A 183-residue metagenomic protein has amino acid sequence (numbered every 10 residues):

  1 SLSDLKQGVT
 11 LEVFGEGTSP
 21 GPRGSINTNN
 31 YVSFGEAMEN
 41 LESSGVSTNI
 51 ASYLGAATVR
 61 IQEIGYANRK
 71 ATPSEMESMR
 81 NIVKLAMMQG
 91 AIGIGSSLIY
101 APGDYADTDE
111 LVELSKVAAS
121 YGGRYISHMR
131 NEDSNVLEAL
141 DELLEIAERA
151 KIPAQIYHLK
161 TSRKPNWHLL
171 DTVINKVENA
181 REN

Functional and structural regions predicted by a protein language model:
S1-G93, S115: Divalent-metal coordination cores built from histidine and acidic residues
K70-S96, P102-N183: Histidine/acidic residue-rich metal-binding segments in metalloenzymes
